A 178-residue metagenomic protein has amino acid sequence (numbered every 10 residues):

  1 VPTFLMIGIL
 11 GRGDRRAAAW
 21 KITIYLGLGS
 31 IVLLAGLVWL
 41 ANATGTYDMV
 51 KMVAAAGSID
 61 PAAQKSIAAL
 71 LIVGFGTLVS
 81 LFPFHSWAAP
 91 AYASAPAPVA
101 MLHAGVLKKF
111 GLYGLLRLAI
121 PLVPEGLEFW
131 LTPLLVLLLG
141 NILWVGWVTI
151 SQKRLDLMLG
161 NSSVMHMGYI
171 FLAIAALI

Functional and structural regions predicted by a protein language model:
V1-M6, F75: Membrane-interface helix-loop-helix modules in multi-pass inner-membrane proteins
P2-F4, T23-L37, A97-P98, L102-Y113 (+1 more regions): Small-residue-rich segments of transmembrane alpha-helices in multi-pass membrane proteins, especially helix faces
L5-D14, V79-A93, I142-S162: C-terminal ends of transmembrane helices
D14-A19, A93-A97, M101, P124 (+3 more regions): Membrane-helix interfacial "entry" motifs
R15, K21, S30-S86, P90 (+2 more regions): Juxtamembrane/interfacial segments at transmembrane-helix boundaries in multi-pass membrane proteins
A19-W20, G146: Short beta-alpha junctions and helix-cap segments that line functional grooves
I67-A69, P98-V99, L143-W144, D156: Short hydrophobic "helix-edge" motifs at membrane interfaces and signal-peptide entry regions
A69, P133-T149: Transmembrane alpha-helical segments of multi-pass small-molecule transport proteins
